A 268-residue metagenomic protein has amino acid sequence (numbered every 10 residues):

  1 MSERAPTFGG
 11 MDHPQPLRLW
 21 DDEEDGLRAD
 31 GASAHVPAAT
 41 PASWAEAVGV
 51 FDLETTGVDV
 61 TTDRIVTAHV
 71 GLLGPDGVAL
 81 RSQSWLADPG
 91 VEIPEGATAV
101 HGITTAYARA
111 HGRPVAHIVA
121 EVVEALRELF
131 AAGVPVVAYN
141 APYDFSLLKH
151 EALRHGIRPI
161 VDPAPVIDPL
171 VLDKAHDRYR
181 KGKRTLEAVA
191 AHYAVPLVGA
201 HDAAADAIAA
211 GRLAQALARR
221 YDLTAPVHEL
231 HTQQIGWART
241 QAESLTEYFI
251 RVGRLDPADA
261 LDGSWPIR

Functional and structural regions predicted by a protein language model:
M1-V66, L73-R81, A110-R268: DEDD superfamily 3′-5′ metal-dependent exonuclease/proofreading module
L72, A87-V91, G112: Short glycine-rich, polar/acidic loop-and-turn segments at beta strand-coil junctions
R81-H101: Short, surface-exposed acidic-centric catalytic microdomains
I103-R109: Short glycine/proline- and acidic residue-enriched helix-loop micro-motifs that form flexible lids or anion-recognition
